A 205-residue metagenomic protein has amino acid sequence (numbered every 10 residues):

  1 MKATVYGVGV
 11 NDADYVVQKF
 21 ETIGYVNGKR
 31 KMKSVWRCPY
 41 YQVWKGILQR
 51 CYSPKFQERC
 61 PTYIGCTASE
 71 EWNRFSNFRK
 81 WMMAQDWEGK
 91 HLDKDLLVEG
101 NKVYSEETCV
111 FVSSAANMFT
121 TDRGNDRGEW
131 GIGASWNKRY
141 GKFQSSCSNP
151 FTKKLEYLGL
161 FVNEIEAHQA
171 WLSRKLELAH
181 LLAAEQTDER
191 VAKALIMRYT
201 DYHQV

Functional and structural regions predicted by a protein language model:
M1-Q49, C60, G65-S69: Short helix-coil boundary/hinge micro-motifs
A3, V8, G124-N125, L178-V205: Extended, polar beta-sheet/loop recognition surfaces of beta-rich domains that mediate binding to diverse ligands
S34-R37, K45, R50-S53, R59-S148: Short, cationic Gly/His-enriched loop motifs
I64-S69, K153-E164: A short, exposed loop/beta-hairpin motif centered on an aromatic-Gly-Thr core
F78, A134, S145, F161 (+1 more regions): An aromatic-rich alpha-helical recognition segment common to small helix-rich domains
K142, I165-K175, M197-V205: C-terminal accessory/regulatory regions appended to core domains
